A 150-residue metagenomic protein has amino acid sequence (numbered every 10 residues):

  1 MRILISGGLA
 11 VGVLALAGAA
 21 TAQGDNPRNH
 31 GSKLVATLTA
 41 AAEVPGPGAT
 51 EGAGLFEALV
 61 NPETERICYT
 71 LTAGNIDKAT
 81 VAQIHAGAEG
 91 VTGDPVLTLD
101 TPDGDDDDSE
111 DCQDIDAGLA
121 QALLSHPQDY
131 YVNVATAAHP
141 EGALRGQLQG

Functional and structural regions predicted by a protein language model:
R2-G8, G12-A82, A86-G150: Metal-centered catalytic cores of metalloenzymes
